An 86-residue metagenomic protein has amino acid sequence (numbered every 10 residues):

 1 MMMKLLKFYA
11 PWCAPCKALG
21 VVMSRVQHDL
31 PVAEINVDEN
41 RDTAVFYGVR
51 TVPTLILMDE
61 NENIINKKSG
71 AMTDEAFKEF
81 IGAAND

Functional and structural regions predicted by a protein language model:
M1-V26: Local sequence-structure signature of Cys/Sec-based thiol-disulfide redox active-site neighborhoods
F8, Q27-D42: Thiol-based oxidoreductase modules, predominantly thioredoxin-like and allied folds used for disulfide exchange
G20-M23, R41, T73: Mobile acidic interaction elements
T43-Y47, F80: CheY-like receiver
Y47-I56: Structural micro-motif
L57-D86: Non-catalytic, surface beta->alpha helical segment in thiol-disulfide oxidoreductase systems
